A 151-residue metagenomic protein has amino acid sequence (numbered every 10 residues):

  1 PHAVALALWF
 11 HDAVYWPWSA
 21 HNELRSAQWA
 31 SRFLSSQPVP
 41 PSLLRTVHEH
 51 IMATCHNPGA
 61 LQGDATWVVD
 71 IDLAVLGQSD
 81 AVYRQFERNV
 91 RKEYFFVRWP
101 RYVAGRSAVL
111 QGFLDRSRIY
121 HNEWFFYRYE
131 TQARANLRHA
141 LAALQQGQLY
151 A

Functional and structural regions predicted by a protein language model:
P1-H2, Q62: Residue-level detector of transmembrane insertion/anchoring sites
H2-P17, S26, V47-C55: His-Asp-centered metal-binding catalytic motifs of divalent-metal-dependent phosphohydrolases/nucleases
F10, V39, H56-A151: Divalent metal-dependent phosphate-bond-processing catalytic cores, especially two-metal-ion Mg2+/Mn2+ enzymes that act
A20: Glycine-rich active-site/cofactor-binding loop and its immediate structural neighborhood
E23: Short catalytic/metal-binding and nucleic-acid-binding patches
S26-A60, Q111-F113: Histidine- and acidic-residue-rich, metal-dependent catalytic cores
